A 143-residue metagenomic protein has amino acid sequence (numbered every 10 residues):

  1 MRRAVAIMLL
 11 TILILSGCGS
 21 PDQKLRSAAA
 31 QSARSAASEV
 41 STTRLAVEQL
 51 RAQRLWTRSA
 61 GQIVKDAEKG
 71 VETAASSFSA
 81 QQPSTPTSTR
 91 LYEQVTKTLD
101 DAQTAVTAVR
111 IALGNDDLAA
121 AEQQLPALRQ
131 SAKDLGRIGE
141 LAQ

Functional and structural regions predicted by a protein language model:
M1-M8: Bacterial N-terminal signal peptides that target proteins for export
L9-L10, A33: Enrichment for repetitive, rod-forming helical segments
L13-G17: C-terminal motif of bacterial Sec signal peptides marking the signal peptidase cleavage site
C18-Q23: Bacterial signal peptide processing site
A28-T107, Q123-A127, S131-I138: Alpha-helical segments in soluble extracytoplasmic regions
V109, L113-A120: Short helix-adjacent coil turns
L113, A142-Q143: Short, solvent-exposed mixed-charge patches
